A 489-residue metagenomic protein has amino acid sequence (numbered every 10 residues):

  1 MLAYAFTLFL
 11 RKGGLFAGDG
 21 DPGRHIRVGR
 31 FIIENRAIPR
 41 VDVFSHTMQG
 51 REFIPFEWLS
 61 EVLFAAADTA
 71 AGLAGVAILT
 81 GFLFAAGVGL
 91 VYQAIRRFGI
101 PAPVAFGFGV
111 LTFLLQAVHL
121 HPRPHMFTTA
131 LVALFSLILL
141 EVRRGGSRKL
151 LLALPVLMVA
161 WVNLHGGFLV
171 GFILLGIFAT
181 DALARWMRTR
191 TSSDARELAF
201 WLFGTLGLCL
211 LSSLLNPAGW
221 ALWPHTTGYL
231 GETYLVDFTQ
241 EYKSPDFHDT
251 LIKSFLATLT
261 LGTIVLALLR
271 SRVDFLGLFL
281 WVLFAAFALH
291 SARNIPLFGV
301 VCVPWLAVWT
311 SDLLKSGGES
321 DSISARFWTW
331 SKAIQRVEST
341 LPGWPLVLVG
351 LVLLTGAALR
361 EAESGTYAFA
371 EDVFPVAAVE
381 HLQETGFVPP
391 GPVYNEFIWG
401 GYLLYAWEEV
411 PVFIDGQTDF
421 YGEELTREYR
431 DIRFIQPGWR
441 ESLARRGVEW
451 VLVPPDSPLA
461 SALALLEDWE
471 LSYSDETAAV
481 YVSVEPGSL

Functional and structural regions predicted by a protein language model:
A3, V91-L114, T129: Transmembrane-helix signature of polytopic, membrane-embedded enzymes that assemble or transfer cell-envelope glycans
I54-A66, P224-A257: Juxtamembrane membrane-water interface segments that cap and precede transmembrane helices
I78-F98: Transmembrane-helix motifs of polytopic, lipid-linked glycan transferases
T112-Q116, L150-G166, L208-S213, V282-A288: Membrane-interface alpha helices of multi-pass inner-membrane proteins
F135-L150, G262-L269: Membrane-interface transmembrane helices that cradle and orient dolichyl/undecaprenyl
E141-V159, R196, F200-G204, F275-V282: Short hydrophobic alpha-helices at membrane interfaces in multi-pass membrane enzymes
D321-G386, I398-G400, W407, G416-T418 (+1 more regions): Membrane-proximal, lumen/periplasm-facing interface regions of secretory-pathway glyco- and lipid-modifying enzymes
G386-E423, V448-P455, Y481: Short periplasmic/luminal acceptor-recognition loop of GT-C membrane glycosyltransferases, typified by
